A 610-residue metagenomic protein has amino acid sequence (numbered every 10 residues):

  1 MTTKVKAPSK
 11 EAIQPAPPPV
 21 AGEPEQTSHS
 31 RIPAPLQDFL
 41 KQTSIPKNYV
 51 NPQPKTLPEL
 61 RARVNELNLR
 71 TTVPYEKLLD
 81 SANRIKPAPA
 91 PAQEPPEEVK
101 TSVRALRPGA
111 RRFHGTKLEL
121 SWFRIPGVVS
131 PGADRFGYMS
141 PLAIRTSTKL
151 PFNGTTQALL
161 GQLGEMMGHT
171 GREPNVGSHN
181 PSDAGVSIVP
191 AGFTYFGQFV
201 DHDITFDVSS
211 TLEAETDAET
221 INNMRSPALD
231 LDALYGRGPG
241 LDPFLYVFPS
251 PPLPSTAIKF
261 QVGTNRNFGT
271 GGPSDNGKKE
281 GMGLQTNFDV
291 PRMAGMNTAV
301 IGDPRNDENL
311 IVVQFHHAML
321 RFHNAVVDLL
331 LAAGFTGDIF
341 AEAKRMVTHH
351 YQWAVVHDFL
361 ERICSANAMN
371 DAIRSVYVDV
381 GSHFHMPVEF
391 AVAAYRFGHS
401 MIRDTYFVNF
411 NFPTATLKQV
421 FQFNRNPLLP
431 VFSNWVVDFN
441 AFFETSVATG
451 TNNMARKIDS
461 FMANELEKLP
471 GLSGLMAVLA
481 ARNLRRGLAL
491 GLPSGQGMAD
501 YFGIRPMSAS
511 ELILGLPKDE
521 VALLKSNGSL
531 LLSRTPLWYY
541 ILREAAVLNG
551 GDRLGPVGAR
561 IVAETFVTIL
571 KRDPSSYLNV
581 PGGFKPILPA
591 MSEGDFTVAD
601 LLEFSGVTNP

Functional and structural regions predicted by a protein language model:
T2-R305, L310, D328-P610: Terminal regions of secretory-pathway proteins
L320-H323: Juxtadomain coupling helices with adjacent low-complexity linkers
